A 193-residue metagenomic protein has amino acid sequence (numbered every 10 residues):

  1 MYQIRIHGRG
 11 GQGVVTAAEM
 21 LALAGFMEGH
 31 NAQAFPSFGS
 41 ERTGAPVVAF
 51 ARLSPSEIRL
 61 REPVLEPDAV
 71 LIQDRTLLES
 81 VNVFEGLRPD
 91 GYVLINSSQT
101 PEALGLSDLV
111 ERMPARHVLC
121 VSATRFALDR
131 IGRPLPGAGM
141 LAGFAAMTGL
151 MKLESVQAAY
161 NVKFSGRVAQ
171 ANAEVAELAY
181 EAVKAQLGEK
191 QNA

Functional and structural regions predicted by a protein language model:
M1-A193: Active-site cofactor/cluster-binding pocket
